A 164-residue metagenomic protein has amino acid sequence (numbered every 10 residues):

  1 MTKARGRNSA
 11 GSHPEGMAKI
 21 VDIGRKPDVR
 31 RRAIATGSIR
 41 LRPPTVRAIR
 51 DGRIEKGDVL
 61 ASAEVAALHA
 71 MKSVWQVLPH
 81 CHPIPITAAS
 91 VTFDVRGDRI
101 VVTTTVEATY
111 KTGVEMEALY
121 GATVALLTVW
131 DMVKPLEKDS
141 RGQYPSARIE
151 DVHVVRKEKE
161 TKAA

Functional and structural regions predicted by a protein language model:
T2-E55, L60, V65-H82, T87-A164: C-terminal binding/interaction regions
